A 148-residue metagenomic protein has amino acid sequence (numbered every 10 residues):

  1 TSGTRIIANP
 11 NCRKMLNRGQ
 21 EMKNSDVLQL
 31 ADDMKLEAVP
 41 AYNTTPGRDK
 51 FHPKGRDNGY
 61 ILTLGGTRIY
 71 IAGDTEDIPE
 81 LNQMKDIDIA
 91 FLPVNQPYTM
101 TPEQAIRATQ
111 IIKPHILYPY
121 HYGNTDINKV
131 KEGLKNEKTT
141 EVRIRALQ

Functional and structural regions predicted by a protein language model:
T1-N17, E21, D86-F91: Active-site metal-binding motif and surrounding structural segment of the metallo-beta-lactamase
T1-S2, E80-Q83, Q104-A108: A short acidic, amphipathic alpha-helical/loop segment
T4, N17, M34, T67 (+3 more regions): A structural micro-motif
R5-P10, Y70-G73, F91-N95, L117-H121 (+1 more regions): Active-site neighborhood of phospho(di)ester-bond hydrolases with catalytic His/Asp-centered motifs
R13-L16, D26-Q29, T44-P46, E76-E80 (+2 more regions): Active-site environment of divalent metal-dependent phosphoester hydrolases
G19-K85, R145-Q148: Core dinuclear metal-dependent hydrolase active-site scaffold
Q20-L30, K54, I106, Q110-Q148: Binuclear metal-ion centers of metallo-dependent hydrolases, dominated by the metallo-beta-lactamase
I87-L92, Q96-P119: Proline-aspartate-enriched helix->loop->beta-strand connector
